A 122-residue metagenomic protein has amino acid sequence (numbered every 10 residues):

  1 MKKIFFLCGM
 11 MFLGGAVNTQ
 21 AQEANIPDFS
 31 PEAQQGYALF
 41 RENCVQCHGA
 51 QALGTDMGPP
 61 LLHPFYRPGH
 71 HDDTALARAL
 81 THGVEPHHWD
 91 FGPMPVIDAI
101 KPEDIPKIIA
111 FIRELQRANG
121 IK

Functional and structural regions predicted by a protein language model:
M1-P31, A79, F111-K122: Post-cleavage N-terminal segment of exported redox proteins
F5, T74-A75, P106: Active-site phosphate/pyrophosphate-handling residues
M11-L13, L53, P86: A generic structural signal for short, solvent-exposed coil/turn residues that cap or connect secondary-structure
N18, P68, K101: Residue-level detector of flexible, active-site-proximal loop/helix-junction positions within diverse enzyme catalytic
I26, P31-Y37, G49-T81: Gly/Gly-Pro-rich "capping" loops immediately C-terminal to redox-active cysteine motifs in periplasmic/lumenal
G36, F40-A50, I108-I112: The canonical Cys-X-X-Cys-His
T55-P64, H82-I109, L115, G120-K122: Axial heme c-ligation environment in periplasmic c-type cytochrome domains
